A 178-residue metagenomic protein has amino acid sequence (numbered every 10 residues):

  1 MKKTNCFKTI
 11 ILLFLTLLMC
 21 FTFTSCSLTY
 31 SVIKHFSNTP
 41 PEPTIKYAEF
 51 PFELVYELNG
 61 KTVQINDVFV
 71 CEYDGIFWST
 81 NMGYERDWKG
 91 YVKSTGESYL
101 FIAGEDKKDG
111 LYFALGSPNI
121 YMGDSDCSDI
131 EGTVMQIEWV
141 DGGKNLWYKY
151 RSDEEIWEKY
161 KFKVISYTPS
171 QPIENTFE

Functional and structural regions predicted by a protein language model:
M1-S27: Sec-dependent bacterial lipoprotein signal peptides
S27-P51, V55-E178: Non-catalytic macromolecular-recognition regions in eukaryotic signaling proteins
